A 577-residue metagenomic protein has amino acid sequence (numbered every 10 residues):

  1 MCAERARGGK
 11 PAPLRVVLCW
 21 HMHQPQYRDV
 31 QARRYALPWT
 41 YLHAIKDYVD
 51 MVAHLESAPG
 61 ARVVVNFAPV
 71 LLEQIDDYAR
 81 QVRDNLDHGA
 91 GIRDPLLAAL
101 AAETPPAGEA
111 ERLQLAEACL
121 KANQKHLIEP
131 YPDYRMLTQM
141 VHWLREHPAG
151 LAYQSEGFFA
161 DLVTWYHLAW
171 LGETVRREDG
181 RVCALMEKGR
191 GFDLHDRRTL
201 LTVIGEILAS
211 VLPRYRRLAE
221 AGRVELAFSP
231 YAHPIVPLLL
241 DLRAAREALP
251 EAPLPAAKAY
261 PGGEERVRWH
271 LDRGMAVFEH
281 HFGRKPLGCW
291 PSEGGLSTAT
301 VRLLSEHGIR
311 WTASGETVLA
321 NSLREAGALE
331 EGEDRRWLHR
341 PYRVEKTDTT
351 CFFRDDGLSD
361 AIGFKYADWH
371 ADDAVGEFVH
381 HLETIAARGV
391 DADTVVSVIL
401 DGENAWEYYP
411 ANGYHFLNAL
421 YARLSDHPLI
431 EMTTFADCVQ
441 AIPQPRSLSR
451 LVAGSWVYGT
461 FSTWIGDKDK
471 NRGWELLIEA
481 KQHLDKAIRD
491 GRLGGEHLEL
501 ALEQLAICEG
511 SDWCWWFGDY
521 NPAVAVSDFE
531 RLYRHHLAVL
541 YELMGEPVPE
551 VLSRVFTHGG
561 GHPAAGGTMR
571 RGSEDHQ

Functional and structural regions predicted by a protein language model:
C2, D47-H54, L208-R217, R273-A276 (+2 more regions): Short alpha-helical segments and helix-capping/turn motifs at coil-helix boundaries
G9-A184, A328-Q577: Active-site and substrate-binding clefts of carbohydrate-active enzymes
N66-L71, P230-H233, G288-L296, A436-V439: Short, solvent-exposed turn/loop segments enriched in Gly/Ser/Thr/Pro and often Arg
A149, H167-W170, T202-H233, L242-R243: Structured, charged N-terminal subsegments at the starts of enzyme catalytic cores and at intra-chain domain/subunit
L185-L208, L212, S305, T317-L319 (+1 more regions): Extended, Lys/Arg-enriched charged tracts that mediate electrostatic binding to polyanionic substrates
V236-P237, E247-E265, W269-L271, T317-N321 (+2 more regions): Positively charged, amphipathic and often flexible ligand-engagement surfaces
P250-P291, H380-I399: CE4/NodB-like, metal-dependent polysaccharide N-deacetylase domain that modifies extracellular/periplasmic N-acetylated
G263-A328, N404-H427, E431: Catalytic domains of cell-wall/extracellular-matrix polysaccharide-remodeling enzymes, centered on de-N-acetylation
